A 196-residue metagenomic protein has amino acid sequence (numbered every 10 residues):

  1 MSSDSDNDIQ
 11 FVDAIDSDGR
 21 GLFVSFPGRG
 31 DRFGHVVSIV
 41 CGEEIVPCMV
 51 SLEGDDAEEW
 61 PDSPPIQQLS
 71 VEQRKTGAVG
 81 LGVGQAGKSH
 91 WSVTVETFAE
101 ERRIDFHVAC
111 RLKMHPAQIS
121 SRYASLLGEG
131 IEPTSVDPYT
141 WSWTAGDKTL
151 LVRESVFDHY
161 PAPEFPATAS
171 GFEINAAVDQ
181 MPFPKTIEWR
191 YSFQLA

Functional and structural regions predicted by a protein language model:
M1-D56, T140, D147-L150, F193-L195: Beta-strand-rich N-terminal accessory domains
S2-D8, V50-S51, E72-V79, F157-A162: A generic short-segment signal for beta-strand/edge and adjacent turn/coil regions
F11, D18-G28, I66-R74, W91-V93 (+2 more regions): Generic structural motif
R20, F33, R74-A78, S89-W91 (+3 more regions): Residues at beta-strand starts and edge strands
E53-K113: Extended, loop-rich substrate-binding clefts of extracytoplasmic carbohydrate-active enzymes
T97, Y191-F193: Extended amphipathic alpha-helical repeat scaffolds
D105-S135: Acidic (Asp/Glu-rich), glycine- and aromatic
E132-T186, R190: Trp/Gly-enriched beta-strand surface patches
